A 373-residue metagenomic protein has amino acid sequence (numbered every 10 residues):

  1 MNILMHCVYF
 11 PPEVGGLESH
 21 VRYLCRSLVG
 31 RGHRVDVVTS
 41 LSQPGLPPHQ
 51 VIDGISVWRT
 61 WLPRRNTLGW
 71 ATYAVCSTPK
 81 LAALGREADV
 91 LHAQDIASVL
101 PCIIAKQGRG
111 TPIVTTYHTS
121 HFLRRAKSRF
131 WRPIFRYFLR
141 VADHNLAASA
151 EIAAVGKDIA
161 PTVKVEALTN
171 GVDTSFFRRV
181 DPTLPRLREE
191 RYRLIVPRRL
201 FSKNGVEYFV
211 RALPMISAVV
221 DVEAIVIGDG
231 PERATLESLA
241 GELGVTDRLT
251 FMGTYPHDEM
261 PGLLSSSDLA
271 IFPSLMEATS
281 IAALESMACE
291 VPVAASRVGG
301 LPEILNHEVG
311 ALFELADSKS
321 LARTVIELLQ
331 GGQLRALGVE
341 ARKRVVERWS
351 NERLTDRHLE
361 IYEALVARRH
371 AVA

Functional and structural regions predicted by a protein language model:
L4, L187-L213: Conserved donor-binding/catalytic core segment of Leloir-type glycosyltransferases
A93-S98: Short His-centered aromatic/hydrophobic patch
E151, G171: Carbohydrate-associated surface elements
T254-Y255, G262-S267: Short alpha-helical donor nucleotide-sugar binding micro-motif in glycosyltransferases
L275: Aromatic "clamp/platform" in nucleotide-sugar-dependent glycosyltransferases that forms part of the donor/acceptor
P292-A295: Short hydrophobic beta-strand element within catalytic cores of glycosyltransferases and related nucleotide-activated
H307, A311-S318, E327-G332: Conserved acidic donor-binding segment of nucleotide-sugar-dependent glycosyltransferases
Q333-R348, L354-E360: A short, well-ordered alpha-helix in the C-terminal region of glycosyltransferases
